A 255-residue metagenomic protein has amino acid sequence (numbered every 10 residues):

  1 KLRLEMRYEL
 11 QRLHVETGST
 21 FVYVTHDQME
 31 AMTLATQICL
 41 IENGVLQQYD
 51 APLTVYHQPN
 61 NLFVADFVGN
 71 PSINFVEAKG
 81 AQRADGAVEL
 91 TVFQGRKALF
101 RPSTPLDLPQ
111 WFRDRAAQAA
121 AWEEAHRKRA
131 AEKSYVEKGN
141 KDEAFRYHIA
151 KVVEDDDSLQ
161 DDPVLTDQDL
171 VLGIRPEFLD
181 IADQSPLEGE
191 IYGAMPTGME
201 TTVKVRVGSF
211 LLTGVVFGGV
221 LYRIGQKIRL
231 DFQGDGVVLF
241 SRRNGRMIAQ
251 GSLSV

Functional and structural regions predicted by a protein language model:
K1, T33, T54-V55, L62 (+6 more regions): Residue-level preference for alpha-helix termini and adjacent loops
K1-F63, F67: ABC ATPase nucleotide-binding domains
T17, P71-S72, D183: Residues at helix C-cap/C′ positions in short coil/turn segments immediately following an alpha-helix
S19, I73-F75, E200: Short secondary-structure junction motifs
Y49, K79-R83, A194: Residue-level recognition of beta-strand microenvironments
Q58-T91, G95, Q233: C-terminal boundary and immediately downstream tail of ABC-type ATPase nucleotide-binding domains
A84-V255: Non-catalytic connector elements of ABC transporters
